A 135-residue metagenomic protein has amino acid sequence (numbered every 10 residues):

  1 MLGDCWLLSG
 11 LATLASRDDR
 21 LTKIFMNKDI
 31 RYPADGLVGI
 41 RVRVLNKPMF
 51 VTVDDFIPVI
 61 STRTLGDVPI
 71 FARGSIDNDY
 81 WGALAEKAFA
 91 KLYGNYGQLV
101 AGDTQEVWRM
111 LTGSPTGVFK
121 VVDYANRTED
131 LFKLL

Functional and structural regions predicted by a protein language model:
M1-L135: Accessory/interaction modules and long regulatory regions
